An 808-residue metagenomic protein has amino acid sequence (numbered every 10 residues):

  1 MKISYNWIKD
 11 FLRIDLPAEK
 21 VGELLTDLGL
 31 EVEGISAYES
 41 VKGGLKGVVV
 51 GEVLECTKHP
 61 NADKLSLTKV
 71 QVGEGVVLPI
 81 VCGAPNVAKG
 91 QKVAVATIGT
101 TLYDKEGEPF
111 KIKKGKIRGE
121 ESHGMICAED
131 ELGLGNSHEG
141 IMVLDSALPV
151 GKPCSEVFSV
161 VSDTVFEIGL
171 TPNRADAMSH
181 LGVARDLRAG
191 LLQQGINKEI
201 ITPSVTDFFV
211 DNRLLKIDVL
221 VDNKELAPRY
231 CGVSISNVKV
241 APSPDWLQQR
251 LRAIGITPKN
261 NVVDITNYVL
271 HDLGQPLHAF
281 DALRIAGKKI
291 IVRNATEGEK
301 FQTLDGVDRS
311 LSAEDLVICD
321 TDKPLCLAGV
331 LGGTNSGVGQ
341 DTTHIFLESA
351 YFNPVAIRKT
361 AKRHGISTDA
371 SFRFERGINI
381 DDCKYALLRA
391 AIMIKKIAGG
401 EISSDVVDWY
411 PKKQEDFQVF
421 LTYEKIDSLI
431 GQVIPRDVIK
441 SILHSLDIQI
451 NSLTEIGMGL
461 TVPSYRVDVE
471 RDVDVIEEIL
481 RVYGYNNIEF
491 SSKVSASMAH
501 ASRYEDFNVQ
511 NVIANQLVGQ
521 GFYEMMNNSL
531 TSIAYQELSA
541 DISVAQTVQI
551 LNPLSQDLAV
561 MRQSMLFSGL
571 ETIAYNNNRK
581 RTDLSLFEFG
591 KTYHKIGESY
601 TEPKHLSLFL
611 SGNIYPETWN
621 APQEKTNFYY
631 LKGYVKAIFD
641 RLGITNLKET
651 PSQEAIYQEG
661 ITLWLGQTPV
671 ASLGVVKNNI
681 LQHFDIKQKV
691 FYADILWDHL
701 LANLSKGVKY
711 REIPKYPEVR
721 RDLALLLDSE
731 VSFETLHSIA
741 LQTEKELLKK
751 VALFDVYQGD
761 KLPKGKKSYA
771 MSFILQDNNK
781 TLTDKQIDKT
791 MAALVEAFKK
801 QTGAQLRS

Functional and structural regions predicted by a protein language model:
M1-D211, F346, D369, N379-I380 (+2 more regions): Phosphate-backbone binding interfaces of nucleic-acid-interacting proteins
K2, E19, H444-I448, D468 (+4 more regions): A carboxyl-terminal module marker
K2-W7, S162-T171, P228-S236, D369-R376 (+8 more regions): Short, hydrophobic beta-strand segments
Y5, E23, D27-L28, S40 (+2 more regions): Glycine/proline-enriched, intrinsically flexible loops and inter-domain linkers
V49-P79, G151, N260, T266-N335: Conserved mixed alpha/beta core segments that line enzyme active sites in large multi-domain catalysts
R118-G133, S137-V143, S155-T164, I168 (+7 more regions): Mobile "lid/hinge" segments at catalytic clefts and subdomain interfaces of large enzymes
L187, L191-V221, A398-I426, V433: Terminal amphipathic helices with adjacent charged low-complexity linkers/tails
V419-T582, R721, I774-N778, Q786-S808: Extended, well-folded interaction surfaces typified by the phenylalanyl-tRNA synthetase beta subunit core
